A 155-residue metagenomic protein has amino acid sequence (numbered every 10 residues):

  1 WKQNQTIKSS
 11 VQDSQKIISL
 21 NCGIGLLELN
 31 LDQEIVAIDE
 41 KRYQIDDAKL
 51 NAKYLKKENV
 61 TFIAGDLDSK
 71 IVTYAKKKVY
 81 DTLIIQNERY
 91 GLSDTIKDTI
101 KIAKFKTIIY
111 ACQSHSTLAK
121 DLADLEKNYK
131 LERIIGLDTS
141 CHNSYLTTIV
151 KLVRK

Functional and structural regions predicted by a protein language model:
W1-K155: Rossmann-like S-adenosyl-L-methionine
